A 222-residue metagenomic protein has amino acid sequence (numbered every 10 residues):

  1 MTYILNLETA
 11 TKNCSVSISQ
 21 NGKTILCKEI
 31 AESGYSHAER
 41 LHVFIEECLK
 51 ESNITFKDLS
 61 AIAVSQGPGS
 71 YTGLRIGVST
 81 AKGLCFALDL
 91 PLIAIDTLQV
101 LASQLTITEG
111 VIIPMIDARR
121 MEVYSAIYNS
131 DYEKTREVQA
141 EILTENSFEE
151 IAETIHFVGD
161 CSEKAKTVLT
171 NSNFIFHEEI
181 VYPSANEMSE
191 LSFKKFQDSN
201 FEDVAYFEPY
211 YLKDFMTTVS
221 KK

Functional and structural regions predicted by a protein language model:
M1-Q66, Y182: N-terminal beta-alpha supersecondary unit
K23, S33, P91-Y182, Y211 (+1 more regions): Surface "functional belts" at beta-alpha junctions
E32-R40, Y71, R75, S79 (+2 more regions): Residues at secondary-structure transition points
C48-S52, A87, L105, A185-F196: Stable alpha-helical structural segments in soluble proteins, enriched in small hydrophobic residues
S52-K57, I107-T108, E150-E153, F196: Glycine-rich phosphate-binding loop signature in dinucleotide/nucleotide-binding domains
A61-L92, T97: DPxDG-like acidic metal-binding loop motif
E178-K222: Acyltransferase
